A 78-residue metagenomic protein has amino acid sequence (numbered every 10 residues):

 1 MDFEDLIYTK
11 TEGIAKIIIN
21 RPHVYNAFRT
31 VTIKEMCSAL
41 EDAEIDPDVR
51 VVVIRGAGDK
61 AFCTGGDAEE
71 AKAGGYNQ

Functional and structural regions predicted by a protein language model:
M1-A57, G74: Conserved CoA-thioester-binding segment of acyl-CoA-metabolizing enzymes
G56-Q78: Glycine- (often His-adjacent) and acidic-residue-rich active-site loop that binds/positions the CoA thioester
